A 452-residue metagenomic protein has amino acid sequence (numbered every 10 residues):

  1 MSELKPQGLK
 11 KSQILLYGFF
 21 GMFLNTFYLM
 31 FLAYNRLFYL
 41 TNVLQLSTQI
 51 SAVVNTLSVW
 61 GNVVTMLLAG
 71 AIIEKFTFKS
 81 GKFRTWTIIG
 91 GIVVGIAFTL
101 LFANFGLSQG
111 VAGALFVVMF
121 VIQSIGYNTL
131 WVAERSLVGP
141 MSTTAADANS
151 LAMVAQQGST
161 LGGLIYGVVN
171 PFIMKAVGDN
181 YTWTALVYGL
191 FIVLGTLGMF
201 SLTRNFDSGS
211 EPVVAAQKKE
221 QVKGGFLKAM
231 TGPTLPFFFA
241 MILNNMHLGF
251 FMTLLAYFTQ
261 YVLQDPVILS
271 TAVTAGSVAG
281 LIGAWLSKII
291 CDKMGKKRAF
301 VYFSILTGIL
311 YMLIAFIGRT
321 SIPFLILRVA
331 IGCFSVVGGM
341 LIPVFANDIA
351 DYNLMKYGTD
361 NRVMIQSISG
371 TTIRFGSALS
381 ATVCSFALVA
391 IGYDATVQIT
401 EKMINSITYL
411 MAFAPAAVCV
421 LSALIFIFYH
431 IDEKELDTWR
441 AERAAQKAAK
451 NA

Functional and structural regions predicted by a protein language model:
S2-L354, G358-A452: Membrane-embedded alpha-helical bundles of multi-pass transporters/translocases, especially carrier/permease families
